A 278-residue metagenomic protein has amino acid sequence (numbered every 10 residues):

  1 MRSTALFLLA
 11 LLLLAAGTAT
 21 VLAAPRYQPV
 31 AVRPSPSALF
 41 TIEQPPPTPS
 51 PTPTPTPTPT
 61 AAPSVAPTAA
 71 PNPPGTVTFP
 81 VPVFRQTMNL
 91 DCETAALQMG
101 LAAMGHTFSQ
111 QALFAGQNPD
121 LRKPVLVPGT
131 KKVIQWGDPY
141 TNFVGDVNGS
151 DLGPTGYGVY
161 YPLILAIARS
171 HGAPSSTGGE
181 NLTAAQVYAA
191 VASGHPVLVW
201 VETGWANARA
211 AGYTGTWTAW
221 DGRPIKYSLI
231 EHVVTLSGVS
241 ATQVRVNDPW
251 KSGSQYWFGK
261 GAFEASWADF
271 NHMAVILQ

Functional and structural regions predicted by a protein language model:
M1-L12: N-terminal Sec-pathway targeting helices
G17-L163, T203-W205, A210-T218, P224-L229 (+1 more regions): Active-site-adjacent structural segments surrounding the nucleophilic cysteine of cysteine proteases and isopeptidases
D91-E93, S176-T177, V197-V201, T235 (+2 more regions): Structural recognition of the beta-strand scaffold that forms the well-ordered cores of secreted hydrolase catalytic
A96, G179-N181, V201-W205, G238-S240 (+1 more regions): A mature extracytoplasmic/lumenal domain signature
L97-S109, N118-R122, L165, R169-P174 (+4 more regions): Sec-exported extracytoplasmic/periplasmic mature domains
K132-G137, L182, Y188-A211, F263-Q278: Repeat-unit-sized solenoid/scaffold elements
D146-A185, A189-S193: Mid-length scaffold segments of soluble, non-membrane domains
R169, G215-S228, V233-Q278: Noncatalytic regulatory segments and standalone regulatory/sensor domains
